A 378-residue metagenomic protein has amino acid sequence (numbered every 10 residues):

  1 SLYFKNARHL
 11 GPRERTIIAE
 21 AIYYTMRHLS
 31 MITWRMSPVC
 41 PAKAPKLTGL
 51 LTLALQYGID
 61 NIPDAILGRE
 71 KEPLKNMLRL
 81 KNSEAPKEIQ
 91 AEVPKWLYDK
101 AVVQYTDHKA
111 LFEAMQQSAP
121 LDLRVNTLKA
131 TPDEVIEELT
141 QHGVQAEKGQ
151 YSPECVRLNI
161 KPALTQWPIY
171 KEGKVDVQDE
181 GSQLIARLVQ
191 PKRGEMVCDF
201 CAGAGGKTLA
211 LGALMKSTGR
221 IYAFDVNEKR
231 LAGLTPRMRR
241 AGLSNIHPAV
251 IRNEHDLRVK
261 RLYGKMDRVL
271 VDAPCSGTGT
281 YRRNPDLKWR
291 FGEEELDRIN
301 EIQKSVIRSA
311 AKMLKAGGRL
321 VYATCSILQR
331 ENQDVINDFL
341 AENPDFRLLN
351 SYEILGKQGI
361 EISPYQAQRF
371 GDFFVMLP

Functional and structural regions predicted by a protein language model:
S1-P378: S-adenosylmethionine
